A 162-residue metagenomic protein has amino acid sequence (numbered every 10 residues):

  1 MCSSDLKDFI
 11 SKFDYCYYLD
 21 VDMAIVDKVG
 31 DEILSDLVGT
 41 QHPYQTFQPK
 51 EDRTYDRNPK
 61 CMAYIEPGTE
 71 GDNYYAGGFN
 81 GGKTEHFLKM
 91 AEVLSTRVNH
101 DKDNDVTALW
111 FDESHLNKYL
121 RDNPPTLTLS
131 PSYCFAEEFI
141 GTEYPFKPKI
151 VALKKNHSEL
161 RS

Functional and structural regions predicted by a protein language model:
M1-S3: Short, small-residue-biased leader/transition segments that mark boundaries at the very start of proteins
L6-F9: Short amphipathic alpha-helix with an adjacent loop that forms part of the alpha/beta core around
F13, S35, P124-T126: Short, high-confidence coil segments that cap the C-terminus of an alpha-helix and link into the following beta-strand
F13-A24: Short beta-strand-to-loop acidic/aromatic patch adjacent to the donor-nucleotide binding site
Y17-L19, L37-T40, N80, L127-L129: Hydrophobic/aromatic beta-strand patches that form the interior of the parallel beta-sheet core in alpha/beta enzyme
A24-V98: Conserved catalytic core of nucleotide-sugar-dependent glycosyltransferases
P67-N156: Catalytic core and acceptor-binding pocket of nucleotide-sugar-dependent glycosyltransferases
R161-S162: Non-catalytic N-terminal targeting/anchoring module and adjacent flexible stem/linker that precedes the structured
